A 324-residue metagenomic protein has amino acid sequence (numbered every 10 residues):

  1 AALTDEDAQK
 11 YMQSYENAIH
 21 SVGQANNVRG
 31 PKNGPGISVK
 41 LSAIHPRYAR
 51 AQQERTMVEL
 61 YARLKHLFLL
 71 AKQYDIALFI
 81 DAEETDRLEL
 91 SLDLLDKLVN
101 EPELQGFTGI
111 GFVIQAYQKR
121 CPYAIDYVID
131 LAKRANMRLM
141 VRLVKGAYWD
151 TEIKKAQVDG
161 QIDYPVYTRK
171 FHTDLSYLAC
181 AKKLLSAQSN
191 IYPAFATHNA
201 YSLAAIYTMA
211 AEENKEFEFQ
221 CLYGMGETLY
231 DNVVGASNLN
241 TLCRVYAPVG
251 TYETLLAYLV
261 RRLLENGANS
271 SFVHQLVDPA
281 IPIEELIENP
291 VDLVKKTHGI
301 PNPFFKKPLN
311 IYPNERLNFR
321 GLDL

Functional and structural regions predicted by a protein language model:
A1-N318: Positively charged, amphipathic and often flexible ligand-engagement surfaces
F319-L324: Short, intrinsically disordered, charge-balanced linker/junction segments flanking boundaries in proteins
